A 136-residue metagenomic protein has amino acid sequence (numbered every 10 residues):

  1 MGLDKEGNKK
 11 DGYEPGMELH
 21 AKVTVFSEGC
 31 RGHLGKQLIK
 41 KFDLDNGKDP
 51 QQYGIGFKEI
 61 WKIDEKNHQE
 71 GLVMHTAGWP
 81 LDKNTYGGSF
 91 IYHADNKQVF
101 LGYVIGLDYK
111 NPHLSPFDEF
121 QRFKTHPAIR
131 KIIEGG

Functional and structural regions predicted by a protein language model:
M1-E134: Predominantly flavin-linked oxidoreductase catalytic cores and closely associated redox partners
